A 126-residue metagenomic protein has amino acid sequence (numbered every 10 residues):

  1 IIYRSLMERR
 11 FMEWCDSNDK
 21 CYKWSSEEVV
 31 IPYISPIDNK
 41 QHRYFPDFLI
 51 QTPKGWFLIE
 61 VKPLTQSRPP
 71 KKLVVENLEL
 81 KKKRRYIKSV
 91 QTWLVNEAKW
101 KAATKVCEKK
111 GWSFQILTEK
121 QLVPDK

Functional and structural regions predicted by a protein language model:
I1-K126: Electrostatic, structured charged patches in enzyme active sites and in nucleic-acid/phosphate-binding
